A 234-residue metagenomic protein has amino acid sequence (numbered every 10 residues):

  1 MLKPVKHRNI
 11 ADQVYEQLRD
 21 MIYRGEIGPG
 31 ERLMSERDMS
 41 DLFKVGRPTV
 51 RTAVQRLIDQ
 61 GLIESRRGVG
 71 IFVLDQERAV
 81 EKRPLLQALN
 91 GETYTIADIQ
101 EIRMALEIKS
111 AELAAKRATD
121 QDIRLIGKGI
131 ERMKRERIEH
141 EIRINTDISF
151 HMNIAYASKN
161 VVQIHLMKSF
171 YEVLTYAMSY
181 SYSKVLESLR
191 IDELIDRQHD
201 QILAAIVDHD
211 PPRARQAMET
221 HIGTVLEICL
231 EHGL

Functional and structural regions predicted by a protein language model:
M1-L106, E112, K116: Short linear motifs at protein or domain termini
P4-K6, R51, R143-D147, S183-E187 (+1 more regions): Juxtamembrane/interface motifs at transmembrane-helix termini
I58, Y94, S149-F150, R197: Short, conserved clusters of charged catalytic residues that mark active-site and nucleotide-handling motifs
Q76, V80-L85, N90-T93, Q121 (+7 more regions): Inter-domain helical "communication" segments and dimerization helices that couple sensory or membrane-embedded modules
I99-S181, H199-A204, R213-T224: Conserved amphipathic alpha-helical segments that form helical-bundle/coiled-coil interaction surfaces
V207-D208: Well-ordered alpha/beta subsegment
G223-L234: Short, charge-rich amphipathic alpha-helical segments embedded in non-transmembrane helical bundles/solenoids
